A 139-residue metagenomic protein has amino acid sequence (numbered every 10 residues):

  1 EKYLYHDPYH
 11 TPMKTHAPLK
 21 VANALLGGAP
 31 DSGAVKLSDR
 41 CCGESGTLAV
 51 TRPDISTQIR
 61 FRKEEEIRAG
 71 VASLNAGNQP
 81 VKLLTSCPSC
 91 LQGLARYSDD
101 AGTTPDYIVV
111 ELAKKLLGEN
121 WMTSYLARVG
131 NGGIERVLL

Functional and structural regions predicted by a protein language model:
E1-L139: Iron-sulfur cluster-binding electron-transfer modules in prokaryotic oxidoreductases
